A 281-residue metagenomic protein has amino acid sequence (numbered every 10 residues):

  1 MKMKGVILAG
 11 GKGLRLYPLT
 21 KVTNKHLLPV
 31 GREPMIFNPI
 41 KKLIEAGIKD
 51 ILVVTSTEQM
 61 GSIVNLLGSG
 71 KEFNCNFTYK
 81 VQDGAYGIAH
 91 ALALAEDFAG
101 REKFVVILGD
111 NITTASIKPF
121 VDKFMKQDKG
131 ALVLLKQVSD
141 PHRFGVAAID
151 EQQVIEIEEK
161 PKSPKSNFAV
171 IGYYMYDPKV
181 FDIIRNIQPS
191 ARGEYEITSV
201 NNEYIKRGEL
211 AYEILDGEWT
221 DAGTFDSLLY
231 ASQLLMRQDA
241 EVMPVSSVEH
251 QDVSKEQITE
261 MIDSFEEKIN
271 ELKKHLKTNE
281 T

Functional and structural regions predicted by a protein language model:
M1-I7, R15, P29, E33-L108 (+4 more regions): Conserved N-terminal catalytic core of the sugar/cofactor nucleotidyltransferase
K21-K25: Short alpha-helical oligomerization interface
L27, A147-I149, Y212: A structural signal for short hydrophobic beta-strand segments in well-ordered beta-sheet cores
K80-Q82, L134, E213-L215: Conserved beta-strand termini and adjacent loop/short-helix elements that scaffold enzyme active sites in alpha/beta
A85-I88, D140-P141, S163-P164, W219-D221: A short acidic, often aromatic-flanked loop/helix-cap motif at beta-alpha or helix-coil junctions that lines enzyme
A115-H142: Conserved donor-nucleotide/metal-binding helix-loop-beta segment in metal-dependent transferases, i.e., the alpha-helix
V121, M125, I155-S247: Catalytic-core segments of class I nucleotidyltransferases/pyrophosphorylases that form NMP-activated intermediates
D140-P164: Anionic-ligand binding region
